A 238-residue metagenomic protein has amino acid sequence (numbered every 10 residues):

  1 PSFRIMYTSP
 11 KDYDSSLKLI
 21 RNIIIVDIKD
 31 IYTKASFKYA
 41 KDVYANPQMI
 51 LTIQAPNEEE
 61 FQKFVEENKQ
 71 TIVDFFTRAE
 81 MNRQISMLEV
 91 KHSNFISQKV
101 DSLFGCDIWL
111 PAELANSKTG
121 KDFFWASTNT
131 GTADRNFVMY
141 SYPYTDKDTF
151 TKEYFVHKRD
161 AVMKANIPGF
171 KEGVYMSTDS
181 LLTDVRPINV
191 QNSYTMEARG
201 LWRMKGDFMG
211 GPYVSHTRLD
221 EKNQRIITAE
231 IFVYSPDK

Functional and structural regions predicted by a protein language model:
P1, P111-F170, R203-K205: Secretory pathway targeting signatures of secreted, lumenal, and periplasmic proteins
P1-S2, L88-S117: N-terminal "mature-domain start" segment
F3-K63, A165-N223: Signature of long, low-cysteine stretches enriched in small and polar/charged residues
L19, D101-L103, W109-P111, S193 (+1 more regions): Extracytoplasmic
Q48-N57, F137-S141, Q224-Y234: Short, well-ordered beta-strand elements
Q62-R83, L114, Q224-K238: Surface-exposed amphipathic alpha-helical segments
I108-W109, E197, I227-E230: Structural recognition of the beta-strand scaffold that forms the well-ordered cores of secreted hydrolase catalytic
